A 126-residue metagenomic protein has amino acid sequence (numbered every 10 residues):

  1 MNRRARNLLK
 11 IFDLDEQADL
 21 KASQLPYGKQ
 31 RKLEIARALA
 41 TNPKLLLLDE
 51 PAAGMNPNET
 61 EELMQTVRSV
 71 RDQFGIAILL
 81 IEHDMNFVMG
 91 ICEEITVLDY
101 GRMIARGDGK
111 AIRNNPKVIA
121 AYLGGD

Functional and structural regions predicted by a protein language model:
M1-D126: Glycine-rich phosphate-binding loops of nucleotide-dependent enzymes
